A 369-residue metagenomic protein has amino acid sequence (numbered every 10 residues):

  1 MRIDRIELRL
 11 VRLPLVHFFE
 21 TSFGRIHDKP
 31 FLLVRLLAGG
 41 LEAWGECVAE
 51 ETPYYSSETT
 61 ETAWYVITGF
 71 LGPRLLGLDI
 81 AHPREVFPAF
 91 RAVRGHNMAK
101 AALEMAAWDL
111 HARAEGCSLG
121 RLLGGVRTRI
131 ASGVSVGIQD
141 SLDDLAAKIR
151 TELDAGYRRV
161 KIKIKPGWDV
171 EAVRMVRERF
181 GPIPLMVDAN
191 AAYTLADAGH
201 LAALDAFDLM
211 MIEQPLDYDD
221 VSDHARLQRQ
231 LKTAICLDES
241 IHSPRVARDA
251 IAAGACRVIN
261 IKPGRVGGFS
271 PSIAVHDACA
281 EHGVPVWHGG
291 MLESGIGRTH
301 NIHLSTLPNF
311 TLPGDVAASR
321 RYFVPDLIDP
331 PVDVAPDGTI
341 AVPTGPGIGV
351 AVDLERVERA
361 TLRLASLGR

Functional and structural regions predicted by a protein language model:
M1-L15, I26, F31, L292-R369: Flexible C-terminal active-site loop/helix
I3, V34, G40, L71 (+10 more regions): Conserved, mostly hydrophobic/aromatic
S22-H27, D154: Short Gly/Pro-enriched turn/cap motifs at secondary-structure boundaries
L36-L37, L41-A114: Metal- or metallocofactor-binding catalytic centers and their adjacent structured scaffolds across diverse enzyme
G45, S132-V136, V160-I162, L185-A189 (+5 more regions): Hydrophobic faces of well-ordered beta-strands that scaffold small-molecule active sites in alpha/beta enzyme cores
L71, D208, D219-C236, I241-T339: Shared catalytic-loop signature of beta/alpha-barrel
R94, M105-V136: Glycine-rich, aromatic-flanked loop segments that form ligand/cofactor-binding clefts across common enzyme folds
R121-L231: Metal-dependent enolase-superfamily TIM-barrel catalytic cores that perform enediolate-based chemistry
